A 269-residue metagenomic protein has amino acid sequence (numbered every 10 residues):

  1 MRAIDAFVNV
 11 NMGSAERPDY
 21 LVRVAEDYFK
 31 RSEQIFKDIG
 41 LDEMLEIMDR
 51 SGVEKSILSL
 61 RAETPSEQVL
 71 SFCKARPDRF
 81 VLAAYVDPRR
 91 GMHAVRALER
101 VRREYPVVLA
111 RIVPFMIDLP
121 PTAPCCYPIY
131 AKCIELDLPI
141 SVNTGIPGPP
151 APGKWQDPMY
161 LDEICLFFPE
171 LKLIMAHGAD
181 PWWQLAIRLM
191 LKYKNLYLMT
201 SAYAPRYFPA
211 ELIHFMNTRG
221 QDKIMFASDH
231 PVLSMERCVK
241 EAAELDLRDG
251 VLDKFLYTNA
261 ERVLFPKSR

Functional and structural regions predicted by a protein language model:
M1-N9, E16-S51, K55, Q221-K223 (+1 more regions): Mid-to-C-terminal alpha-helical segments outside catalytic/metal-binding sites
A3-M12, S141-T144, M175: Histidine-centered catalytic micro-motifs
F7, M48, V69, V101 (+6 more regions): Conserved, mostly hydrophobic/aromatic
N11-G13, E63-P65, R89-M92, I146-P150 (+3 more regions): Active-site environment of divalent metal-dependent phosphoester hydrolases
K37-I47, R90-R102, W183: Short, acidic/polar
I47-E54, R76, L136, F167-L171: A structural motif corresponding to the C-terminal end of an alpha-helix and its immediate exit/capping segment
E54-K55, E63-G148, P152-W155, K192: Active-site gating/metal-coordination segments in enzymes
V108-L109, T122-M225: Catalytic pocket-lining loop regions of alpha/beta-barrel enzymes, especially the amidohydrolase/enolase/GH5 lineages
